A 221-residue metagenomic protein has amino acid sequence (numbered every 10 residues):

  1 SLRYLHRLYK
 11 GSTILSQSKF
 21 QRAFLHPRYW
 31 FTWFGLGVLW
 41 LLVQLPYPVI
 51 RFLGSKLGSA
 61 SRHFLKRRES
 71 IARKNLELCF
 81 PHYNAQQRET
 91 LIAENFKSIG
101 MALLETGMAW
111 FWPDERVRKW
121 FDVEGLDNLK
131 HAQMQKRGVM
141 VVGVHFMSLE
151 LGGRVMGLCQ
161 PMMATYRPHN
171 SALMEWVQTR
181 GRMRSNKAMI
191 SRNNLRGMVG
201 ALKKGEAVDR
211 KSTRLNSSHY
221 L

Functional and structural regions predicted by a protein language model:
R3, L215-L221: N-terminal low-complexity segments that are often proline-rich with Ser/Thr-Pro
L5-Y9, T213: Intrinsically disordered, low-complexity Ser/Thr- and Pro-rich stretches
L8-G143, E175-N186: Membrane-anchoring hydrophobic helices of lipid-metabolizing enzymes
W110-S217: Soluble catalytic domains of membrane acyltransferases
